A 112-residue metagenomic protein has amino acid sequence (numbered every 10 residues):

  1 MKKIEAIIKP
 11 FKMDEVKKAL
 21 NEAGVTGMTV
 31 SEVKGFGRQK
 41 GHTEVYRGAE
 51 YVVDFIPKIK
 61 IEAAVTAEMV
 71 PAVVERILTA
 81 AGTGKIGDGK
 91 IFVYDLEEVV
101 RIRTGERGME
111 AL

Functional and structural regions predicted by a protein language model:
M1-L112: Positively charged, small/polar-rich N-terminal and surface patches that mediate targeting and assembly and bind
